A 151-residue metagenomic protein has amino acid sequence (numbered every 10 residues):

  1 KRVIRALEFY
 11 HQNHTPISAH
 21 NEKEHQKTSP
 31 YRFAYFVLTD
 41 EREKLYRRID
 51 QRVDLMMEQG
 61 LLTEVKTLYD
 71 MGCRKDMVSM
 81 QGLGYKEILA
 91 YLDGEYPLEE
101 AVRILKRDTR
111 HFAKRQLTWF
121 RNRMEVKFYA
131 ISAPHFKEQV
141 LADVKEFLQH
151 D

Functional and structural regions predicted by a protein language model:
K1-F33: Phosphate/Mg2+-binding loops and adjacent switch elements in nucleotide/diphosphate-handling enzyme cores
K27-D151: Catalytic core of IPPT-family isopentenyl/dimethylallyl transferases that prenylate adenosine-containing substrates
